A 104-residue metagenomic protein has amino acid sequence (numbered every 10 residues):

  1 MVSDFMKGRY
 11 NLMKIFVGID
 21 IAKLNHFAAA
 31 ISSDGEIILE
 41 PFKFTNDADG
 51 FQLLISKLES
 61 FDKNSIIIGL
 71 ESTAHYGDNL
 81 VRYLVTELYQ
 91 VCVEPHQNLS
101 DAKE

Functional and structural regions predicted by a protein language model:
M1-E104: Phosphate- and other anionic-substrate recognition elements at nucleic-acid/protein interfaces
